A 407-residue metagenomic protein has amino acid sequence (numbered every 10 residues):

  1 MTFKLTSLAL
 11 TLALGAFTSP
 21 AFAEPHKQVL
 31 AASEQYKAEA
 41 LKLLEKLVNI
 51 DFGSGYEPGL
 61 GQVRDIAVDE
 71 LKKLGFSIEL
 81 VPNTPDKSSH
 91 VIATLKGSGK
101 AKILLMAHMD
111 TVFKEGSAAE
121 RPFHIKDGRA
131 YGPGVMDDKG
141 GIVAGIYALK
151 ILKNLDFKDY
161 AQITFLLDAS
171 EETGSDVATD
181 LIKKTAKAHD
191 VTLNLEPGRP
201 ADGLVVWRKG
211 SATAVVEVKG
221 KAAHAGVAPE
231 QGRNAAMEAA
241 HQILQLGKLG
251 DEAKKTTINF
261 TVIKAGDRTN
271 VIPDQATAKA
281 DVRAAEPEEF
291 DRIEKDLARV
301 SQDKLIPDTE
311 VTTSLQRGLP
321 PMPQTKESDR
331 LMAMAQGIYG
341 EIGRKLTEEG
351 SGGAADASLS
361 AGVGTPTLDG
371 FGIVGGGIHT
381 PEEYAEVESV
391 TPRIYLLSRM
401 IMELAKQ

Functional and structural regions predicted by a protein language model:
M1-A9: Bacterial N-terminal signal peptides that target proteins for export
T18-S19: N-terminal signal peptide c-region/cleavage motif recognized by signal peptidases
E24-P133, I151-K158, A357: Acidic/His- and Gly-rich active-site-bordering loop/insert found across diverse amide/peptide-bond hydrolases
E24-P25, K42, Q62, E70 (+5 more regions): Metal-dependent amide/peptide-bond hydrolase catalytic core, centered on the "pita-bread" metallohydrolase fold
M106-A107, L166-D168, L193-E196, E217-K219 (+1 more regions): Short beta-strand segments
D110-K126, H189, W207-E217, G337: Acidic-glycine-rich active-site phosphate/pyrophosphate-binding loop
R129-V143, H224: Glycine/serine-rich anion-binding loops at beta->alpha junctions that coordinate negatively charged ligand groups
D138-S211, D251, A405-K406: Acidic/histidine-rich catalytic neighborhood of metal-dependent amide-processing enzymes
